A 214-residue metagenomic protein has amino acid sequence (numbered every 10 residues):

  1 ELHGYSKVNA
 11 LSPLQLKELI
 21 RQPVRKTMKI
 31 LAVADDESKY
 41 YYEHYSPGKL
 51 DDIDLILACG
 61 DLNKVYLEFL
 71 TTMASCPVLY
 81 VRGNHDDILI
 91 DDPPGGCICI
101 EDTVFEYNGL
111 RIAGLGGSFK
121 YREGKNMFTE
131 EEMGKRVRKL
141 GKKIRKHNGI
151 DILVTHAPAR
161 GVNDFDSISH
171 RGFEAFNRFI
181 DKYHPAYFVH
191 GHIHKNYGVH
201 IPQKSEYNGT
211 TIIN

Functional and structural regions predicted by a protein language model:
A10-M73, G141-G149: N-terminal active-site segment of His-dependent metallophosphoesterases
P23, E101-N108, H200-E206: Short acidic-hydrophobic surface loop/beta-edge motif
A32-Y41, R82-R171: Conserved catalytic scaffold of divalent metal-dependent phosphoesterases
Y41-P47, V65-E68, I98-I100, R138-K142 (+2 more regions): A generic local structural motif
L55, I152, Y187: Short, Asp-centered acidic motifs that coordinate Mg2+ and/or phosphate in catalytic or ligand-binding sites
L57-A58, A113, T155, H190: Redox-cofactor binding/interface segments in oxidoreductases and associated redox assembly factors
F69-T72, P77-V81, D86, D91-G96 (+1 more regions): Conserved beta-sheet core of the metallophosphoesterase superfamily
